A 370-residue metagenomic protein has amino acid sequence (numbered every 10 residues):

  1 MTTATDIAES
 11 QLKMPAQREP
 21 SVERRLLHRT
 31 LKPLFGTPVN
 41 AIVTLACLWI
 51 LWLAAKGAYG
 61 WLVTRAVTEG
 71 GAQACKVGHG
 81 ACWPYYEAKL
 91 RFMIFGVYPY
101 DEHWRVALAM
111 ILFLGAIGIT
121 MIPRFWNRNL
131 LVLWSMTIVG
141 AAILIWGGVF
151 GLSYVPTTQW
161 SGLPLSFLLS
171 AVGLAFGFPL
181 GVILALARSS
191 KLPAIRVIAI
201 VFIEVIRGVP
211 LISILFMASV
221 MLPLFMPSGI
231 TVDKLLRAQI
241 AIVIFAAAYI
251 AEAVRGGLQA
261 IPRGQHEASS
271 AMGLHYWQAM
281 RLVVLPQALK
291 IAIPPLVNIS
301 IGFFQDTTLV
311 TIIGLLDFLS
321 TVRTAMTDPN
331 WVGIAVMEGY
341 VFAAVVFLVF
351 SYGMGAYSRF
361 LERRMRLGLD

Functional and structural regions predicted by a protein language model:
T2-D370: Transmembrane alpha-helices and adjacent helix-loop boundaries
